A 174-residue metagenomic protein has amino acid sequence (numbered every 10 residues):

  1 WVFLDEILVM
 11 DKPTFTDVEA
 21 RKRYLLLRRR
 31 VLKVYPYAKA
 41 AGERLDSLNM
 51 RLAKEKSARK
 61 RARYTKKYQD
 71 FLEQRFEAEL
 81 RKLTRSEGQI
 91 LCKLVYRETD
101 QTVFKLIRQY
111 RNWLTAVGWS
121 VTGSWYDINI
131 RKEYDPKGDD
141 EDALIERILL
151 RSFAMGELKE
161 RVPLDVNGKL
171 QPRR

Functional and structural regions predicted by a protein language model:
W1-T65, Q69-L72: Early exported N-terminus immediately downstream of N-terminal targeting peptides
L8, V31, R44, T84 (+3 more regions): Residue-level detector of solvent-exposed, low-hydrophobicity positions
T16, R30-K33, Y37, T65 (+4 more regions): Generic alpha-helical structural element
A41-G118, G123-I130: Mature extracellular/secreted ectodomains of secretory-pathway proteins
Y96-R173: Amphipathic, charged alpha-helical segments and their helix-to-coil junctions in extracytoplasmic/peripheral assemblies
